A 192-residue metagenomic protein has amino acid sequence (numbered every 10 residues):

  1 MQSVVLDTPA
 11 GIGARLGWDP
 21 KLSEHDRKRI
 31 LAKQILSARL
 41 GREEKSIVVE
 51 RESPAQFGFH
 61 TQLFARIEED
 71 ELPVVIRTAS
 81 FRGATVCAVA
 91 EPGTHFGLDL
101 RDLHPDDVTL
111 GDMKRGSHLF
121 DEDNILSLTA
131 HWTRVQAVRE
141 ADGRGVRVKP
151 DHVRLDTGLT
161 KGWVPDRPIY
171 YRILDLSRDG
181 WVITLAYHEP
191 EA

Functional and structural regions predicted by a protein language model:
M1-A192: Core catalytic alpha/beta fold that binds nucleotide/phospho-ligands
